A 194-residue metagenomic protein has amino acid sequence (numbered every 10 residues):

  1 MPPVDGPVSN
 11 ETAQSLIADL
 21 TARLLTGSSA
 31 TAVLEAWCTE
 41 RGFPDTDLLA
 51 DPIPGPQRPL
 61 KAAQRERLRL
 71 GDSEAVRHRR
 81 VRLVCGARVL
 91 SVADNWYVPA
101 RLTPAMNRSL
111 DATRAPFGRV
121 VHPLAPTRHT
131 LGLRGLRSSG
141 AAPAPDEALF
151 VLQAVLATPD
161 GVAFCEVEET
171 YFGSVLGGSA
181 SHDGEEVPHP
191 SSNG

Functional and structural regions predicted by a protein language model:
M1-H78, R82-V84, R88-P143, A157-T158 (+3 more regions): N-terminal domain-onset segments
A148-A157: Long terminal accessory segments
